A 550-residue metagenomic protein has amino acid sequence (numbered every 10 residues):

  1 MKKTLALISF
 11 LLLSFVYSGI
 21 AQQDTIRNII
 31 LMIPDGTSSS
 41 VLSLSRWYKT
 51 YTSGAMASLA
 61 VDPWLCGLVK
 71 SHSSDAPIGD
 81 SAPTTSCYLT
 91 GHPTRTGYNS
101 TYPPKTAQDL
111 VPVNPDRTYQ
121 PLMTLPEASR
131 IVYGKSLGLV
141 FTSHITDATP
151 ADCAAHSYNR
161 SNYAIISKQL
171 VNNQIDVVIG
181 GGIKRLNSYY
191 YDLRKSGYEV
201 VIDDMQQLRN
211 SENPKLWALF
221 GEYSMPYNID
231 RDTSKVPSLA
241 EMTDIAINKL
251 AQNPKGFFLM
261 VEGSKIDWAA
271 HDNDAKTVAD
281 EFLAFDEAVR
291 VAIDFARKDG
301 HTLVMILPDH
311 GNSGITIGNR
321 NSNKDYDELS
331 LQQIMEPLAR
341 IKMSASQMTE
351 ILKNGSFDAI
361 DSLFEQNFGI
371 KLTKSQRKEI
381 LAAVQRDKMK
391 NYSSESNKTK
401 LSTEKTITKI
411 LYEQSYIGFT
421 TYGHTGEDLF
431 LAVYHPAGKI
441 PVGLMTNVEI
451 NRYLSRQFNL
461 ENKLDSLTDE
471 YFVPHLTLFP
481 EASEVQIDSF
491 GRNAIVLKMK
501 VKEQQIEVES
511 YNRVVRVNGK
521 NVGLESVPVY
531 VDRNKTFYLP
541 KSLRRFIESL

Functional and structural regions predicted by a protein language model:
M1-Q23: Bacterial Sec-dependent N-terminal signal peptides
K2-L5, I20, I29, P34 (+2 more regions): N-terminal, helix-rich and Lys/Arg-enriched segments in bacterial and organellar proteins
D24-G36, S40-V41, R46, D116-V132: Active-site-adjacent structural elements in enzyme catalytic domains
I26-N28, T37-S43, W47-C87, R95 (+1 more regions): A post-motif C-terminal structural segment
L31-M32, L139, I306: Structural beta-sheet core signal
H92-K168, Q174-I175, G182: Extracytoplasmic mature domains of secreted/periplasmic and thylakoid-lumen proteins
